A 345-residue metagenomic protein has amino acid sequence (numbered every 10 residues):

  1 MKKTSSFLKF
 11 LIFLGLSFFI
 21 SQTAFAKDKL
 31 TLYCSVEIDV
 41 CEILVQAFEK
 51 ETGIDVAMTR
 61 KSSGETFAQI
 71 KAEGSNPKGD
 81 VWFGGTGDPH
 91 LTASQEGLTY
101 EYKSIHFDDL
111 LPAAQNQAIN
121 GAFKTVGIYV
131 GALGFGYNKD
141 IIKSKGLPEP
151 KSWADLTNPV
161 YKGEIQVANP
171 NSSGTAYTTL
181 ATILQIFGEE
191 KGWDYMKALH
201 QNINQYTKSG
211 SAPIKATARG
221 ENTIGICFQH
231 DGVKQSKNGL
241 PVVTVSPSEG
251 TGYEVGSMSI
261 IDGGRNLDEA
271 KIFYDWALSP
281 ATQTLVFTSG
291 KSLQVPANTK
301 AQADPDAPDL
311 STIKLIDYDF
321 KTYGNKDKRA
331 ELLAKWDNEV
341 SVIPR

Functional and structural regions predicted by a protein language model:
A26-T92: Early extracytoplasmic/lumenal segment of secretory-pathway proteins
S35-E42, K78-E221: Extracytoplasmic ligand-binding site segments that recognize negatively charged/polar headgroups
D88-T92, A218, T223-P241: A ligand-binding cleft/hinge motif common to bilobed small-molecule-binding domains
Y100-D109, T125, A154, L240-G252 (+1 more regions): Short beta-strand->loop
G136-I141, A181, V255-L267, L285-T288: A bilobed periplasmic-binding-protein/Venus flytrap-type ligand-binding module shared by bacterial periplasmic
Y195-H200, Y206-T207, N238-D262, T299: Periplasmic-binding protein-like
I261-F320: Mature extracytoplasmic/periplasmic domains
Y318-R345: Conserved C-terminal helix/tail region of periplasmic/extracytoplasmic solute-binding proteins
